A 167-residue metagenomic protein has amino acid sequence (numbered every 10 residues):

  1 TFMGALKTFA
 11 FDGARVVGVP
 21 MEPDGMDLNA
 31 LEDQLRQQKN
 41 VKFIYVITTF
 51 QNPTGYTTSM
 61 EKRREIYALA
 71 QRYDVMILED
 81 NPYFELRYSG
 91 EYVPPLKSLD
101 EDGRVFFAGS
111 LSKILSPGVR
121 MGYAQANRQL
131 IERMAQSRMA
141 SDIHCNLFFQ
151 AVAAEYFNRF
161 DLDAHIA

Functional and structural regions predicted by a protein language model:
T1-A14: Substrate-binding/gating loop at the entrance of the active-site cleft, primarily in PLP-dependent aminotransferase-like
D12, R72-Y73, G103: Helix C-cap/helix->beta junction micro-motif
G13-P23: Short beta-strand->loop structural element characteristic of the AMP-binding/adenylate-forming
D24-R87: Active-site phosphate-binding strand-loop segment of PLP-dependent enzymes
E101-A167: Conserved core segment of the aminotransferase class I/II
